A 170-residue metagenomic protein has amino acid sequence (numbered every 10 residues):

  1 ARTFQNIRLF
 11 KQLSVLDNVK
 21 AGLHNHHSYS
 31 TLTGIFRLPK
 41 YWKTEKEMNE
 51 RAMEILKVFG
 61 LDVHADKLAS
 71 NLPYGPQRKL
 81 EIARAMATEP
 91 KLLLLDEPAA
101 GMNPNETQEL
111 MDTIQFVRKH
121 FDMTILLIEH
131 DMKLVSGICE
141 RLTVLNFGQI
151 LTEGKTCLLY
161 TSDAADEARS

Functional and structural regions predicted by a protein language model:
A1-S162: Glycine-rich phosphate-binding loops of nucleotide-dependent enzymes
Y160-S170: Single conserved hydrophobic/aromatic residue that forms the stacking wall/gate of nucleotide- or nucleobase-binding
